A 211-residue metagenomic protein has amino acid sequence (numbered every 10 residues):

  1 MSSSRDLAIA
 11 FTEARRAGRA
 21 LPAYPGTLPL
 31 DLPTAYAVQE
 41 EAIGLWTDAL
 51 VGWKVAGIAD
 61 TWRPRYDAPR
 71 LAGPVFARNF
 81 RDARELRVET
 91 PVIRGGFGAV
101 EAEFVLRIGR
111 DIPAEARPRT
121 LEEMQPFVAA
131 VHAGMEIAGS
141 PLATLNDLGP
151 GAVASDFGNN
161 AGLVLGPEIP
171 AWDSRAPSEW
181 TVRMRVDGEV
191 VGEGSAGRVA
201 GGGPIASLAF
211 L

Functional and structural regions predicted by a protein language model:
S2-A209: Catalytic-core "active-site belt" of small-molecule-metabolizing enzymes, emphasizing His/Asp/Glu-rich regions
